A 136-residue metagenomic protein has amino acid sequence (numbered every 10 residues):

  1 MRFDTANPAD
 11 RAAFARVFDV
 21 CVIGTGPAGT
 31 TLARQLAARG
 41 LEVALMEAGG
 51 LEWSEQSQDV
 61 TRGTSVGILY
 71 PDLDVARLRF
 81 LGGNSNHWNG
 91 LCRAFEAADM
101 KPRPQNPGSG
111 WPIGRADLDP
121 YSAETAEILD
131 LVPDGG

Functional and structural regions predicted by a protein language model:
M1-V20, A38-R39: Extreme N-terminal leader/targeting segments of oxidoreductases
D4-A9, G26, S54, D72-L73 (+1 more regions): Alpha-helix initiation/capping motif
A13, P27, T31, I113 (+1 more regions): Generic recognition of stable, solvent-exposed alpha-helical segments in well-folded globular domains
F14-D19, I23, D72-L73, F80: Generic hydrophobic-segment detector
F18-L45: N-terminal Rossmann-like FAD-binding beta1-loop-alpha1 element of flavoenzymes
Q35, R39-F95, D117-E124: N-terminal FAD cofactor-binding segment of flavoenzymes
S85-G136: Rossmann-like flavin
